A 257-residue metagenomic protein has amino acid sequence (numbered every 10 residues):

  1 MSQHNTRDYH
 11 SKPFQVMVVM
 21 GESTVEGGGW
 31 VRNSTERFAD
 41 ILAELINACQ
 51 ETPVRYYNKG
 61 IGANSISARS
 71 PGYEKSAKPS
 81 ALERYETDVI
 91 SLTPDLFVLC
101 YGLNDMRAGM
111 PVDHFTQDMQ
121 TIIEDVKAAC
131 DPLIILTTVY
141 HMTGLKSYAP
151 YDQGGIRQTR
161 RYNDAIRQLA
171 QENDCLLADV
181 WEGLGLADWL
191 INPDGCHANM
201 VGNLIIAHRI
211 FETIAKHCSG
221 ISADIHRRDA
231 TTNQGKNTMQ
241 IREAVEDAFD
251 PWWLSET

Functional and structural regions predicted by a protein language model:
M1-G62, S67-P71, Y85-T93: Serine-esterase "nucleophile elbow" of acetyl-processing enzymes
R7-K12, I41-E44, A48, T52 (+2 more regions): Alpha-helical cap/lid subdomain in secreted, periplasmic, or secretory-pathway luminal O-acyl-processing enzymes
T232-K236: C-terminal alpha-helical "lid" subdomain
